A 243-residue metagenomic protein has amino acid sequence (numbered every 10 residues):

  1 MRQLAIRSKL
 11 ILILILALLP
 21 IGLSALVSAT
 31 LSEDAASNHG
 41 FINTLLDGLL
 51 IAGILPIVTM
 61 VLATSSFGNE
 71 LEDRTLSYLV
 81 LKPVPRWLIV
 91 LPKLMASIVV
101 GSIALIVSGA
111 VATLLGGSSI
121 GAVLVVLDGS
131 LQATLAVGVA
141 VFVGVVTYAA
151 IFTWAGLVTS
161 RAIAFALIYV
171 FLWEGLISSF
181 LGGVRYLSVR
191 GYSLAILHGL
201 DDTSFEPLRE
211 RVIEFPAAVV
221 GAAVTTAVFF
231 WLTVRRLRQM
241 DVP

Functional and structural regions predicted by a protein language model:
M1-L14: Aromatic- and glycine-rich beta-strand/loop motifs that create alpha-glucan
I11-L16, T159-S178: Pore- or pathway-lining transmembrane helices of multi-pass membrane proteins that form conduits for solutes/ions
G22-S66, V90-T159, S178, I196-D201 (+1 more regions): Secretory targeting signals
T75-L79: Short cytoplasmic-facing helical segments at TM-TM junctions of multi-pass membrane proteins
V80-P85: Short helix-to-coil transition segments within interhelical loops that connect adjacent transmembrane helices
W87-V90, L237: Alpha-helix N-cap/helix-start motif at helix boundaries, enriched for small hydrophobics
E174-L200: Juxtamembrane non-transmembrane "cap" segments at the membrane-aqueous interface of multi-pass membrane proteins
T203-P243: Alpha-helical transmembrane segments of multi-pass membrane transporters/translocases
